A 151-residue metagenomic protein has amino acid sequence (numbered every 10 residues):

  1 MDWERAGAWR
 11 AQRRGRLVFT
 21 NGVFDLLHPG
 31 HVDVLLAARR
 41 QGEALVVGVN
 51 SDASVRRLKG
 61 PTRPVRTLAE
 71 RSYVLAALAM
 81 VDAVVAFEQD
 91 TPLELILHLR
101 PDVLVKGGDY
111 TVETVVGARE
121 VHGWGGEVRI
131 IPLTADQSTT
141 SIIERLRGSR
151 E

Functional and structural regions predicted by a protein language model:
M1-E151: Nucleotidyltransferase catalytic core that binds NTPs
